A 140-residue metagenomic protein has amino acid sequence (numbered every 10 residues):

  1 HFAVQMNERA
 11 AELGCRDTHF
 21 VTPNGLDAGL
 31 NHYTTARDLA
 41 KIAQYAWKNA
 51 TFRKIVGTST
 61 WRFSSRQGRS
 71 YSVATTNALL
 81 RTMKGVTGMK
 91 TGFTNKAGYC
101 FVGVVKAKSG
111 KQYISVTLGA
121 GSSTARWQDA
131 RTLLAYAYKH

Functional and structural regions predicted by a protein language model:
H1-H140: Penicillin-recognizing serine hydrolase domain
